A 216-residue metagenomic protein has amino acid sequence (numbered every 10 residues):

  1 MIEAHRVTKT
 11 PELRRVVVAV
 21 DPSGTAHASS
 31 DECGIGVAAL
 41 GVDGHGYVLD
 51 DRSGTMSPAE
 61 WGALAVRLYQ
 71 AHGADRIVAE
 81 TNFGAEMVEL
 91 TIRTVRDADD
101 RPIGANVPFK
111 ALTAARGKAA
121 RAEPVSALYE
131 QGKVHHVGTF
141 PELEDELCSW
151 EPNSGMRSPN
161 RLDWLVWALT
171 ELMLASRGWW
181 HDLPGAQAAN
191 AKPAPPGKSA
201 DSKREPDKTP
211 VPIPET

Functional and structural regions predicted by a protein language model:
M1-S23: ATPase catalytic-site recognition across NTP-hydrolyzing enzymes
E3-R6, A168-T216: Acidic two-metal-ion nuclease catalytic site recognized across multiple nuclease folds, prominently DnaQ/RNase D-T
P11-E12, S30, P159: A generic fold-level signal
V18-A19, V37, V78, D163: Structured core elements
V20-C33: An active-site-proximal beta-strand-loop segment
C33, D75, L162: Residue-level detector of short, conserved catalytic/binding motifs and their immediate flanks
G36, G41-S154, E205-T216: Mg2+-dependent endonuclease catalytic cores in nucleic-acid-processing enzymes, primarily RNase H-like
L128-E130, M156, N160-V166: Conserved RecA-like P-loop NTPase helicase motor core
